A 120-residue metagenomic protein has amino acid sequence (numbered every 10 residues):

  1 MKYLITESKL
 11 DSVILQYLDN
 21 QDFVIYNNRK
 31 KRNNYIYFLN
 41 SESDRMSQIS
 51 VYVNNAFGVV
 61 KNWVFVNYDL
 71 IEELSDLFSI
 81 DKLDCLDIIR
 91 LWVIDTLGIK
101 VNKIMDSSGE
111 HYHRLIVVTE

Functional and structural regions predicted by a protein language model:
M1-D19: Short acidic, low-complexity intrinsically disordered linear motifs used for protein-protein interactions
L18-E120: Compositionally biased low-complexity segments enriched in polar/charged residues
